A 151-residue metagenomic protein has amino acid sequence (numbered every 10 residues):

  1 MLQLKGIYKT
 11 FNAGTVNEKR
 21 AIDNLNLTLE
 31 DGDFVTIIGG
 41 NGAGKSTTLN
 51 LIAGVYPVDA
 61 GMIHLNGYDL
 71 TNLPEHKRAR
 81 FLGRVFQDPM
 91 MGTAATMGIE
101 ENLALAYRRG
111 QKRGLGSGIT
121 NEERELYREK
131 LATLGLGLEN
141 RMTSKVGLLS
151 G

Functional and structural regions predicted by a protein language model:
M1-L4, K9-N24, T36, P74: A short, flexible loop at the N-terminus of ABC-type nucleotide-binding domains that lies
T15, D69-G83, R113-N121: ABC ATPase NBD coupling module
T36, H76, R80-Q87, M91: ABC nucleotide-binding domain signature
I38-G40: The feature captures the beta-strand-to-loop junction immediately N-terminal to the Walker
A53: Helix-to-loop junction immediately C-terminal to a conserved catalytic motif
G61-D69: Conserved ABC transporter NBD signature motif
D88, T96-K112: Q-loop/switch helix immediately C-terminal to the Walker
K130-L148: Conserved ABC nucleotide-binding domain
